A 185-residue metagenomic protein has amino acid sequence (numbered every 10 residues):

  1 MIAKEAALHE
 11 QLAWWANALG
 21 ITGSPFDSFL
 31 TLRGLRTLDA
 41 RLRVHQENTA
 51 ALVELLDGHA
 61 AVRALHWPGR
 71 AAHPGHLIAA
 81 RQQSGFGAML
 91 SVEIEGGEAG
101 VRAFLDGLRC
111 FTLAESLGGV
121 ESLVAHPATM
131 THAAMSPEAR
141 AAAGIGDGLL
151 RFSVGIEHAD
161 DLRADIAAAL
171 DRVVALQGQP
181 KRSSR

Functional and structural regions predicted by a protein language model:
M1-M89, E93-L123: Active-site C-terminal subdomain of aminotransferase-like
R41, D106, S122-R185: PLP-dependent enzyme catalytic core of the Aspartate aminotransferase-like
